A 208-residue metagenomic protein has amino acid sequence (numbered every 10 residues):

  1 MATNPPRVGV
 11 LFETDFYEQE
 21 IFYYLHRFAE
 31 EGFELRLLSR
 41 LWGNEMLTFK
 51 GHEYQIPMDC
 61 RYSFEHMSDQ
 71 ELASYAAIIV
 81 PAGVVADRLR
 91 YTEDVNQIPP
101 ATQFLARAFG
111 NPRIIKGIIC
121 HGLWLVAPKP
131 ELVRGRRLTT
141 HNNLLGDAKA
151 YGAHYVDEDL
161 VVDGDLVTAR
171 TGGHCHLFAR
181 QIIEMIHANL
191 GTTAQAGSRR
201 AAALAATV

Functional and structural regions predicted by a protein language model:
M1-R113, W124-R134, L145-V208: Extended, subdomain-level signal for the structured scaffold at the beginning of enzyme domains
K116-G117, L138: A short beta-strand/loop micro-motif in the catalytic core of glycosyltransferases that engages the nucleotide-sugar
I118-G122: Short, thiol/selenol-centered motifs that function as redox-active sites or metal-ligating centers
T140-N143: Substrate-gating cap/lid alpha-helix
